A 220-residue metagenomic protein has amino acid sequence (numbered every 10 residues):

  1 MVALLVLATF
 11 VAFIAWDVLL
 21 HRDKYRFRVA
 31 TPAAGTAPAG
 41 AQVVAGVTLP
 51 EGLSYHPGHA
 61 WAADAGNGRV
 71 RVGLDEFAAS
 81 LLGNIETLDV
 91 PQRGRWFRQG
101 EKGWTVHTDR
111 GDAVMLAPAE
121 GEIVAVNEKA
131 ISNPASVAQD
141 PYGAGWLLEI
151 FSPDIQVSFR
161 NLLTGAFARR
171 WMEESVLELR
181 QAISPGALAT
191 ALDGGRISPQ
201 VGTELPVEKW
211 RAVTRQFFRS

Functional and structural regions predicted by a protein language model:
M1-S220: Contiguous, well-folded functional domains in the mature portion of proteins
